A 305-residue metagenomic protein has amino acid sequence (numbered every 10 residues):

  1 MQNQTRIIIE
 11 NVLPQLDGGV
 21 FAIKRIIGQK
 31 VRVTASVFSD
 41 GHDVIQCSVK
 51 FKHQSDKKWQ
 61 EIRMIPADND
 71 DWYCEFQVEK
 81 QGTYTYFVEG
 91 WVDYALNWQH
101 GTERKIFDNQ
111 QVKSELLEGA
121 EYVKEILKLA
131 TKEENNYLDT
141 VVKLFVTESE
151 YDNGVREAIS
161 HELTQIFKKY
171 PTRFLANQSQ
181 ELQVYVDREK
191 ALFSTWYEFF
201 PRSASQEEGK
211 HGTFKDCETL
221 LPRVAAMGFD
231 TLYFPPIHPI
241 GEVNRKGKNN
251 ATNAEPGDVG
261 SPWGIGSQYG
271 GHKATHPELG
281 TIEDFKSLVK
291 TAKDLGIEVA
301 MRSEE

Functional and structural regions predicted by a protein language model:
M1-D40, N97-A130: Non-catalytic, glycine-rich low-complexity segments
T34-S36, H42-K52, Y84, V88: Beta-strand-rich binding/interaction modules
I45-D71: Solvent-exposed beta-strand/loop surfaces of large extracellular or lumenal domains
R63-L116, Y122-Q180: Extended acidic/polar, glycine-enriched regions that form or flank non-catalytic beta-rich accessory modules
K190-G212, I240-L288: Aromatic- and acidic-residue-enriched carbohydrate-binding clefts of CAZyme catalytic domains
T195-Y197, L232-F234, V299-M301: Hydrophobic faces of well-ordered beta-strands that scaffold small-molecule active sites in alpha/beta enzyme cores
D216-P239: Catalytic domains of carbohydrate-active enzymes, especially glycoside hydrolases
E305: Conserved small/polar residues in nucleotide/adenosyl-binding loops
